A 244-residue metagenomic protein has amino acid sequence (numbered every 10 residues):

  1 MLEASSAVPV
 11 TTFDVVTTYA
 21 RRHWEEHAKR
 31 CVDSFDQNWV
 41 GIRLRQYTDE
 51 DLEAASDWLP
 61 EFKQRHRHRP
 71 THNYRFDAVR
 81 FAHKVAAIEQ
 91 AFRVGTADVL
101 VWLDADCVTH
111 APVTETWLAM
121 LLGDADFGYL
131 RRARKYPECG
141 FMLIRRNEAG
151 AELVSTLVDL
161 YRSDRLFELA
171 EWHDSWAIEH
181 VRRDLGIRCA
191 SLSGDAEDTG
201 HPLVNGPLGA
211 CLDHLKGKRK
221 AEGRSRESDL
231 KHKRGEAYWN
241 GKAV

Functional and structural regions predicted by a protein language model:
M1-H83, Q90-A97, R146-E148, K216-A221 (+1 more regions): N-terminal anchoring/stem segment of glycosyltransferases
V8-V10, L121, R134-Y136, N205 (+1 more regions): Extracellular/periplasmic catalytic domains that process cell-envelope and extracellular macromolecules
R30, S34, N38, A87 (+1 more regions): Amphipathic alpha-helical segments that form well-ordered structural scaffolds and often line/cohere around active
A82-A133: GT-A fold catalytic core of metal-dependent nucleotide-sugar glycosyltransferases, centered on the diacidic
K84, L103, P137-G140, D174: Residues that flank catalytic or metal-binding motifs in active/ligand-binding sites
A87, F127, F141-L143, L212: Conserved hydrophobic/aromatic beta-strand scaffold that supports enzyme active sites
Y136-A149: Substrate-binding rim/cap in mid-to-C-terminal beta-strand-loop elements of soluble/periplasmic
G150-V244: Catalytic core and acceptor-binding pocket of nucleotide-sugar-dependent glycosyltransferases
